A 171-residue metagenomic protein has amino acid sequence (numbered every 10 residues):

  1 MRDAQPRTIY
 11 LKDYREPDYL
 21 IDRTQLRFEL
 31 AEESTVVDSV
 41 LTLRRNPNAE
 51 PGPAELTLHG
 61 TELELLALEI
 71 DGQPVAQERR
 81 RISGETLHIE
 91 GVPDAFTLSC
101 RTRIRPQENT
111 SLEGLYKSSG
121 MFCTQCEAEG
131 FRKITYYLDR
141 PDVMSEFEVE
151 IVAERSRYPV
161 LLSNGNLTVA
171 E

Functional and structural regions predicted by a protein language model:
M1-E171: Acidic/His-enriched low-complexity segments
